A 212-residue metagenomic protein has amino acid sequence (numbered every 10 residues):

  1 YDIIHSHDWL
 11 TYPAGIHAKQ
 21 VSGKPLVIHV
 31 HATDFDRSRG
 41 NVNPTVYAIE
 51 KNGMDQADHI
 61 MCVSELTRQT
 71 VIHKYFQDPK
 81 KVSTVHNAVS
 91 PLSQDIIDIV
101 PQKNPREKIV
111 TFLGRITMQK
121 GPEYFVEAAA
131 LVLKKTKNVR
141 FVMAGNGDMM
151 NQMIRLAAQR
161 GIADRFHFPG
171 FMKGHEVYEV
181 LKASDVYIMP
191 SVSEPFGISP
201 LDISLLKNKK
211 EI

Functional and structural regions predicted by a protein language model:
S6-T11: Short His-centered aromatic/hydrophobic patch
K24-V27, F35-N52, P91, D95: Nucleotide-sugar donor phosphate/pyrophosphate-binding loop at the beta->alpha transition of glycosyltransferases
L66, A88: Carbohydrate-associated surface elements
K103-A129: Conserved donor-binding/catalytic core segment of Leloir-type glycosyltransferases
I154-M172: Nucleotide-activated donor-binding/catalytic signature segment of Leloir-type glycosyltransferases, i.e., the conserved
F171-M172, E179-S184: Short alpha-helical donor nucleotide-sugar binding micro-motif in glycosyltransferases
V192: Aromatic "clamp/platform" in nucleotide-sugar-dependent glycosyltransferases that forms part of the donor/acceptor
